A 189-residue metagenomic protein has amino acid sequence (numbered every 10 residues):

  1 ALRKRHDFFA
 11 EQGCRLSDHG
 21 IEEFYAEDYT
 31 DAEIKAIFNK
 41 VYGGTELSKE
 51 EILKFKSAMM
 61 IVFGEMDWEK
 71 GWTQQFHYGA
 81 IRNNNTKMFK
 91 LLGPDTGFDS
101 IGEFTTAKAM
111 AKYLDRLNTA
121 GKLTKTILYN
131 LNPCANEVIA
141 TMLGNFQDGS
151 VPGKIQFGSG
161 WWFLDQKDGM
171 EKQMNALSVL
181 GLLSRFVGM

Functional and structural regions predicted by a protein language model:
A1-K125, C134-P152, G169-G188: Histidine/acidic residue-rich metal-binding segments in metalloenzymes
Q156-Q166: His/Asp/Glu-enriched short active-site or ligand-binding loop at hydrolase and phosphoryl-transfer sites
G158, G188-M189: Active-site neighborhood of phospho(di)ester-bond hydrolases with catalytic His/Asp-centered motifs
